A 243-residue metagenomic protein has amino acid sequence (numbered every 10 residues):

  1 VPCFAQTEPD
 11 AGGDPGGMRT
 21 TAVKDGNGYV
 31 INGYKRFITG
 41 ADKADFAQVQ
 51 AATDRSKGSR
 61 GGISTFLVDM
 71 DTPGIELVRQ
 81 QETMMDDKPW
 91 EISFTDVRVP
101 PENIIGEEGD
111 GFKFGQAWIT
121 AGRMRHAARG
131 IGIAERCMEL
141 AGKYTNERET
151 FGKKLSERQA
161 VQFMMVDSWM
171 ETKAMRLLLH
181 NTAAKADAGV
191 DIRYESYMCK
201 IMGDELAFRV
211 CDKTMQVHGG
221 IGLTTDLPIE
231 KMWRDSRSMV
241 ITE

Functional and structural regions predicted by a protein language model:
V1-Q6: A short, Trp-centered hydrophobic/proline-enriched beta-strand micro-motif
D10-G13, F37-G40, S56-K57, Q81-K88: Short Gly/Pro-enriched turn/cap motifs at secondary-structure boundaries
D14-P15, K24-Y29, S93, E107-E243: Alpha-helical interface subdomain recognition
G17, D71-P100: Flexible, small-/acidic-enriched active-site or ligand-binding loops
R19-T21: Short, surface-exposed charged micro-motifs
V23, V49-T53, L67-D69, S93-T95 (+2 more regions): Short beta-strand-to-turn element immediately C-terminal to the catalytic PLP-Schiff-base lysine in fold type I
N32-V78: A short core secondary-structure module
K35, T83-M84, R123, K200: Active-site PLP-lysine loop of aminotransferase-like
